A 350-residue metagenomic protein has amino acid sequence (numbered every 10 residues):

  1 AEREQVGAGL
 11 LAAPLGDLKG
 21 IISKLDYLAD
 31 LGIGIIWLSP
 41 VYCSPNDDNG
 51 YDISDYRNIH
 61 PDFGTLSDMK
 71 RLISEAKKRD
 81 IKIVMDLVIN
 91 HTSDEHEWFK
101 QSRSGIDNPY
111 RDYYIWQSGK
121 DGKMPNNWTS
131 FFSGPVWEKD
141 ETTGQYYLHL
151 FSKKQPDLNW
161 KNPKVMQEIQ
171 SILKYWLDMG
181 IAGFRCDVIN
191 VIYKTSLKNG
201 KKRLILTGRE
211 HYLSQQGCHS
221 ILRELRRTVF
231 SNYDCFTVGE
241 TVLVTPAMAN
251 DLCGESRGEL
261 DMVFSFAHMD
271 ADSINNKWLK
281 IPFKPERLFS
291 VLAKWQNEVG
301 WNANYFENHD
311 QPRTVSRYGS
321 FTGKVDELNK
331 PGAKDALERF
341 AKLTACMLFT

Functional and structural regions predicted by a protein language model:
A1-T350: Active-site and adjacent substrate-binding regions of carbohydrate-active enzymes
